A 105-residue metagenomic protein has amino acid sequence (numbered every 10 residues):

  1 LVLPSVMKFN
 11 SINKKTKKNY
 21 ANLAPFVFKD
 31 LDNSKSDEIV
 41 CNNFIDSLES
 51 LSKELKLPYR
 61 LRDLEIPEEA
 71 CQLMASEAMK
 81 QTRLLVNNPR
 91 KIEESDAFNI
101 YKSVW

Functional and structural regions predicted by a protein language model:
L1-P67: Gly/Pro-rich interdomain helix-loop hinge
P67-W105: Short, amphipathic C-terminal "tail helix"
